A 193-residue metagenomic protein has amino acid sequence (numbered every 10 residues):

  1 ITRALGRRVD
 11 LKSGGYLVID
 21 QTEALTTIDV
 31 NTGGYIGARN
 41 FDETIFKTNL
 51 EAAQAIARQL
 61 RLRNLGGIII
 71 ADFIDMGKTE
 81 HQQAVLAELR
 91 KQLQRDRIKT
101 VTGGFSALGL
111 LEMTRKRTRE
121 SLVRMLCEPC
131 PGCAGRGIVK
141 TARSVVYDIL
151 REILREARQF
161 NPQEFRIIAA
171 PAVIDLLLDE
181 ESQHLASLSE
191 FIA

Functional and structural regions predicted by a protein language model:
I1-L5, M113: P-loop NTPase nucleotide-binding/switch module
L11-F191: Conserved glycine-centered short motifs in functionally critical loops
